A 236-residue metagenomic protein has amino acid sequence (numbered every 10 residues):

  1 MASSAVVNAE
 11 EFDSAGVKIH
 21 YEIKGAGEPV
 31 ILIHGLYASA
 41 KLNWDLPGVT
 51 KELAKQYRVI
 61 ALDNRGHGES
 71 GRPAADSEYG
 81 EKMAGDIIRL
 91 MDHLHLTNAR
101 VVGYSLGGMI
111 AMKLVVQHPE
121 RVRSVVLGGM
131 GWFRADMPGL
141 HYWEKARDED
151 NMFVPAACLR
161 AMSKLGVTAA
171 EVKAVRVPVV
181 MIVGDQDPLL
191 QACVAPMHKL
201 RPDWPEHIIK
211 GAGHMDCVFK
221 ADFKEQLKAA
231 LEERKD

Functional and structural regions predicted by a protein language model:
A5-K18: N-terminal cap/lid segment of alpha/beta-hydrolase-fold proteins
V17-E69: Conserved HGGG/HGGXW glycine-rich cap/lid loop of the alpha/beta-hydrolase fold
K51, A61-R100: Active-site loop/oxyanion-hole signature of alpha/beta-hydrolase fold enzymes
K51, D185-K210: Conserved loop-alpha-helix segment in the C-terminal half of the alpha/beta-hydrolase fold that carries the catalytic
T97-R134: Conserved hydrolase catalytic core segment
P155-E171, L189: Active-site nucleophile elbow and catalytic-triad environment of alpha/beta-hydrolase enzymes
V175, M181-V183: Short beta-strand/loop motif that positions the catalytic acidic residue of the alpha/beta-hydrolase fold
A212-D222: Catalytic histidine-centered segment of alpha/beta-hydrolase-like enzymes
